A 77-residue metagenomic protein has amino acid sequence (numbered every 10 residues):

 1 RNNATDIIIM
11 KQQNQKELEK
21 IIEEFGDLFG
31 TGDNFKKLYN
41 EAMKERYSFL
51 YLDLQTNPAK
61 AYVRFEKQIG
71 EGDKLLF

Functional and structural regions predicted by a protein language model:
R1-P58: Conserved ATP-driven motor cores of ASCE-family P-loop NTPases powering translocation/secretion/packaging/pilus
R46-F77: Conserved P-loop NTPase motor module
